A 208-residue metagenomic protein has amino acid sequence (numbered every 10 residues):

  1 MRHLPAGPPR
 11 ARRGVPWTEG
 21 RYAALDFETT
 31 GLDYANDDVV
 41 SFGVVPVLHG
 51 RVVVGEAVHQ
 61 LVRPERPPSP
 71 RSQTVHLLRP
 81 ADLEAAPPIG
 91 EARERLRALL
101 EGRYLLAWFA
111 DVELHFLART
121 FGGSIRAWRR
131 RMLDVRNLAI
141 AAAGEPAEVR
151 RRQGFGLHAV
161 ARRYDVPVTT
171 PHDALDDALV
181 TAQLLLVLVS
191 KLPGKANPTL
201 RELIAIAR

Functional and structural regions predicted by a protein language model:
M1-R13, R163, A182-R208: Acidic two-metal-ion nuclease catalytic site recognized across multiple nuclease folds, prominently DnaQ/RNase D-T
R2-R129, R151-V168, H172: Conserved non-catalytic scaffold segment of RNase H-like nuclease domains
F27-G31, N137, V180: Short, glycine/acidic-enriched loop or turn micro-motifs at the edges of active sites
L100-E101, S124, D134, E145 (+3 more regions): Short alpha-helix boundary/capping motifs
L133-R151: Short alpha-helix plus adjacent loop in nuclease-associated cores
A142, E148, G156-V160, L185-K191: Long, low-complexity hydrophobic alpha-helices enriched in A/L/V/I and glycine
D173-L184: Acidic, divalent-metal-coordinating active-site segment for phosphoryl/phosphodiester hydrolysis, typified by short
